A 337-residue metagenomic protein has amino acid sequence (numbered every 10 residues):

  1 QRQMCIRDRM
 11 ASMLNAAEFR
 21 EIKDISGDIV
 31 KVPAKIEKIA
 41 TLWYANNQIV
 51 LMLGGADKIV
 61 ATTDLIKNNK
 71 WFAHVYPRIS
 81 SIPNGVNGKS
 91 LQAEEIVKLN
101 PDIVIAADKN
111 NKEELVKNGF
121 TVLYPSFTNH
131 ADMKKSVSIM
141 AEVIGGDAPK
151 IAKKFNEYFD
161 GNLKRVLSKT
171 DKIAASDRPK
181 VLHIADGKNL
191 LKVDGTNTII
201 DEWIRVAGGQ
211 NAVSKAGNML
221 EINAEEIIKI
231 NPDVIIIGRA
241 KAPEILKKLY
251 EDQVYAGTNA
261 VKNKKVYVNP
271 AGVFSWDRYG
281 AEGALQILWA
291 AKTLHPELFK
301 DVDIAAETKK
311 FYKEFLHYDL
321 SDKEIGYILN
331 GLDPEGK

Functional and structural regions predicted by a protein language model:
Q1-I6: Short, small-residue-biased leader/transition segments that mark boundaries at the very start of proteins
D8-A16: Hydrophobic h-region of N-terminal signal peptides that target proteins for export in Gram-negative bacteria
A16, N111-L190, Q210-S214, E221 (+1 more regions): Extracytoplasmic substrate-binding proteins
I25-G27, I82-E94, A216-A224: Short helix-initiation/N-cap motifs at beta->coil->alpha
T41-L99, I103, D108: A short, structured surface patch at a secondary-structure boundary
S90-N100, N118, I222-N231: Short helices/loops that flank or line small-molecule/ion binding pockets
N110-K117, R239-E251: A ligand-binding cleft/hinge motif common to bilobed small-molecule-binding domains
K192-M219: Alpha-helical, coiled-coil/dimerization segments enriched in small aliphatic residues
